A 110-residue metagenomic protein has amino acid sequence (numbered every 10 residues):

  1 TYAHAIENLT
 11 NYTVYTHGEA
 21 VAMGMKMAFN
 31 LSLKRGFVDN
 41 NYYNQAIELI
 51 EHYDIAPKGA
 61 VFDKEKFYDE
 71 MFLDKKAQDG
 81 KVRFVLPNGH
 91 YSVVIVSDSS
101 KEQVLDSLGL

Functional and structural regions predicted by a protein language model:
T1-F62: Active-site segments that bind and position negatively charged phosphate/pyrophosphate groups
F37-L110: C-terminal charged capping/lid subdomain of soluble metabolic enzymes
